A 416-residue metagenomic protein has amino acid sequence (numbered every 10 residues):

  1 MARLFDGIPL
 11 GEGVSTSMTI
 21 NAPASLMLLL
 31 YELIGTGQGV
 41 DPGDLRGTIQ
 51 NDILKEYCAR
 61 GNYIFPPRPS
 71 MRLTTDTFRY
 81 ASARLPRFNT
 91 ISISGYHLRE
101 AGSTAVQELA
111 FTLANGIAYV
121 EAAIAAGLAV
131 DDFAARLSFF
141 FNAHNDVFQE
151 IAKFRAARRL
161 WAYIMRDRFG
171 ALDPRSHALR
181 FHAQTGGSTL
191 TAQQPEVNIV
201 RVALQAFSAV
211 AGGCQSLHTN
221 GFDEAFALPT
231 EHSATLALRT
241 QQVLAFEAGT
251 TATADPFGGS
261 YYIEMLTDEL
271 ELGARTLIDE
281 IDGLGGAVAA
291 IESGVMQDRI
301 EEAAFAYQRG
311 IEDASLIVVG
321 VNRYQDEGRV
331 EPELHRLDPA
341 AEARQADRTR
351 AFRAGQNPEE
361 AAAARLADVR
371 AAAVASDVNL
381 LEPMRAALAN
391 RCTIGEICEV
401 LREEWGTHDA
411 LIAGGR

Functional and structural regions predicted by a protein language model:
M1-H144, Q149, R168, R175-H182 (+6 more regions): Catalytic alpha/beta active-site cores
L10-E12, L98, A183-G186, F257-G258 (+1 more regions): A short alpha-helix capping/helix-coil boundary motif
T16-L26, N62-L73, A101-N115, D146-A156 (+12 more regions): Catalytic cores of large soluble enzymes that bind and process phosphate-bearing ligands
L28-L29, R159, R201, E382: A generic alpha-helix surface/boundary motif
S94, A110-Y119, A126, S138-G320: Active-site capping/gating regions of soluble enzymes
E231, R239-Q242, F246-R416: Flexible, glycine-rich loop/tail regions that form catalytic "lids" or insertion modules at the edges of active sites
